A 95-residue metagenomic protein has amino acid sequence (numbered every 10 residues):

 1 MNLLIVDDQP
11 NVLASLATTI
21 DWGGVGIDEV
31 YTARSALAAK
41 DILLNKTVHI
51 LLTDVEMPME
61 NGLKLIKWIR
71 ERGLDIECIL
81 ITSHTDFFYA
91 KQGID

Functional and structural regions predicted by a protein language model:
M1-V12, L16-I20, L51: Conserved acidic segment of CheY-like receiver
I5, T32, L80-T82: Conserved SAM-binding loop
P10-N11, L37-K40, E56-M59: Cytosolic nucleotide-utilizing catalytic cores of signal-transduction proteins
A17, T32-D41, G62: Helix N-cap/capping motif at the beta->alpha junctions
W22-G26, R72-L74: Short helix-capping segments at alpha-helix termini
G24-R34, I42, A90: Short hydrophobic/Thr-rich beta-strand motif most characteristic of the beta2 strand and flanking loop of CheY-like
V48-D95: CheY-like receiver
